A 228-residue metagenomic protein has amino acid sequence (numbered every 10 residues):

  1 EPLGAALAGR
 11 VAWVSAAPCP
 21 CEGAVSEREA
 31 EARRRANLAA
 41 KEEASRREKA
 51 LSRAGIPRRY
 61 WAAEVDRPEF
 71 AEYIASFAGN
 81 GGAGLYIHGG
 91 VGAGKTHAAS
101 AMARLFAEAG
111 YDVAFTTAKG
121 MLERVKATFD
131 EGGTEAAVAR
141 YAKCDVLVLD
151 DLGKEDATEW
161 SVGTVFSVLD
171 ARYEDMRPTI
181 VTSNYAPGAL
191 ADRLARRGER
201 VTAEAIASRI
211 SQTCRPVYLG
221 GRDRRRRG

Functional and structural regions predicted by a protein language model:
E1-F70, R227-G228: A short, basic N-terminal segment
E69-N80: Pre-Walker A adenine-sensing motif
N80-G81, A109, Y141-C144, R172-M176: Short loop/turn elements that form and flank the Walker-type P-loop nucleotide-binding site in RecA-like NTPase cores
G82-S100: Walker A/P-loop nucleotide-binding motif
G82-Y86, D112-V113, V146, P178-I180: Residue-level preference for the first positions of well-ordered beta-strands
T96-Y111: P-loop NTPase Walker A phosphate-binding motif
E108-L147: AAA+/P-loop NTPase substrate/partner-engagement loops
D112, M121-T128, G132, L152-G228: Replace "adjacent to P-loop NTPase cores in ATP/GTP-dependent enzymes" with "adjacent to NTP-binding cores
